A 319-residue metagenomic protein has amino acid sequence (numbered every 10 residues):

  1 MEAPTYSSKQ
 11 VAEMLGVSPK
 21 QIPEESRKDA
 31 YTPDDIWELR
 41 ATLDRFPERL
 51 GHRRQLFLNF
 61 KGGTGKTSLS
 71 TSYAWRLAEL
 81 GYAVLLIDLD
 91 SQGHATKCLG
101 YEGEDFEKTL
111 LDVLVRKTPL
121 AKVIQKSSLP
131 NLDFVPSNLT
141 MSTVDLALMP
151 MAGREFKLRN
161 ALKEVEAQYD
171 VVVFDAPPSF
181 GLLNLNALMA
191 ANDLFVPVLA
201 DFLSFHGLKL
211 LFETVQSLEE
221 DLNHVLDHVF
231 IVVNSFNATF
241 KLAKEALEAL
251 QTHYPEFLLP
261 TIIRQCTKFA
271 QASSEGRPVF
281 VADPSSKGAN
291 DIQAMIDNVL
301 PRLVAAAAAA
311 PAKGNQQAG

Functional and structural regions predicted by a protein language model:
M1-I22: Polyanion-binding surface elements
A3-T5, K9, D221-G319: C-terminal lobe/tail of nucleotide-utilizing enzymes
E24-E48: Short helix-start
L39-T42, Y73, L158-R159, F212-E219 (+1 more regions): Short, well-ordered amphipathic alpha-helices
G51-G93, K97-L99: Walker A/P-loop phosphate-binding motif and the immediately C-terminal alpha-helix
N59, A83, L89-A167, L222 (+2 more regions): P-loop/Walker-type NTP enzyme "switch/lid" segment
L80, E166-A167, V171-T267: Conserved catalytic-core segment of NTP-binding enzymes
